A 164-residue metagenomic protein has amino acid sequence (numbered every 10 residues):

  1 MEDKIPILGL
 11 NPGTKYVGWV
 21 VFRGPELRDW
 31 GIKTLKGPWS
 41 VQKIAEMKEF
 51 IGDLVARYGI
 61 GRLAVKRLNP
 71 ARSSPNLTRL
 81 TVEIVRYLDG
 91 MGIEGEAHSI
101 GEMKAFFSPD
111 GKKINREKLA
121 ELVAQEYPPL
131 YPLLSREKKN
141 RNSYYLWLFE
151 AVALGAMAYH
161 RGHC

Functional and structural regions predicted by a protein language model:
M1-C164: Phosphate- and other anionic-substrate recognition elements at nucleic-acid/protein interfaces
